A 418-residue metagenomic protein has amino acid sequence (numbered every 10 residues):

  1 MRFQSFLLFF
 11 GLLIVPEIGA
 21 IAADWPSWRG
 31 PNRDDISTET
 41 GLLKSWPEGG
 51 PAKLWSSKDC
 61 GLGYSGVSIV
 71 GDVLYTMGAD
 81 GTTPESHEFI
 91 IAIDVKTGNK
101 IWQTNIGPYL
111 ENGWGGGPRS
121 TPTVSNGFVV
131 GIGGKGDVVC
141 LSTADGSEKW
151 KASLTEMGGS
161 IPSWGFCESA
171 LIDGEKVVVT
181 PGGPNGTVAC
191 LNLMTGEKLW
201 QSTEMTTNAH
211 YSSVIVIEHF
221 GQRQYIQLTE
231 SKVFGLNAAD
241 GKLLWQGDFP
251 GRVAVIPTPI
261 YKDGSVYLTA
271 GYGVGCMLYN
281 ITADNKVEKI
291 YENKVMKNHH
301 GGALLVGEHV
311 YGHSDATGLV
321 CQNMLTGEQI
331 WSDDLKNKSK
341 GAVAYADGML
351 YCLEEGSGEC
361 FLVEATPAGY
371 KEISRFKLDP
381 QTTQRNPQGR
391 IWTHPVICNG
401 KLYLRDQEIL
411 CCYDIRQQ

Functional and structural regions predicted by a protein language model:
S5-E17: Bacterial N-terminal signal peptides
A20-Q418: Noncatalytic, solvent-exposed loop/strand surfaces of beta-propeller-type extracellular/periplasmic domains
